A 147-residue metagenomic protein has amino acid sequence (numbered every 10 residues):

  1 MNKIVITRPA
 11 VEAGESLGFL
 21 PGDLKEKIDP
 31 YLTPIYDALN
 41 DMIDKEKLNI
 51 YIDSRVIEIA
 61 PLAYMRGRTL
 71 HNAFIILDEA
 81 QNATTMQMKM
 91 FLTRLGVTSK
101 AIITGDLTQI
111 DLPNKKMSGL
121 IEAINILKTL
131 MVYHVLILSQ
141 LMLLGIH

Functional and structural regions predicted by a protein language model:
M1-L77, Q81-H147: Conserved helicase motor core of SF1/SF2 NTP-dependent helicases
